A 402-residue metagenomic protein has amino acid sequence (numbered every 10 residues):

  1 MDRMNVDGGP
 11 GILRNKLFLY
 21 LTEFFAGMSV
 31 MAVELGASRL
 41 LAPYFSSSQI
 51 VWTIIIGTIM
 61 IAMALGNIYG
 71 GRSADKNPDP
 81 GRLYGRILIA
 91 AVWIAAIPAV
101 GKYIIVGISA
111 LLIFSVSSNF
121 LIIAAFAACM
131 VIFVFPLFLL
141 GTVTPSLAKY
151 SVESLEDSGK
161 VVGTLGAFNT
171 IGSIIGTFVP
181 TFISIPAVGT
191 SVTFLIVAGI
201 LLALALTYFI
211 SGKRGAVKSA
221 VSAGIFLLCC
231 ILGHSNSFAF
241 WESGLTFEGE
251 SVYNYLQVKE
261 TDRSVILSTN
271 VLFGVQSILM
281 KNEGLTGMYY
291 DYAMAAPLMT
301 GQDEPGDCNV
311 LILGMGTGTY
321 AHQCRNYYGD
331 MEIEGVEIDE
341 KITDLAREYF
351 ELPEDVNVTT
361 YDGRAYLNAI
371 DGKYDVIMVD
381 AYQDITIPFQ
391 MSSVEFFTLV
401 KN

Functional and structural regions predicted by a protein language model:
D2-E248, E260-R263, V271-Q276, L298-C308 (+10 more regions): Alpha-helical transmembrane segments of multi-pass membrane proteins
L35, G141, V252, G287-Y290: Electropositive phosphate-/nucleotide-binding environments in soluble metabolic enzymes
I59, M280-G284, L311: Charge-dense, low-complexity intrinsically disordered segments
Y255-Q257: Short, surface-exposed charged micro-motifs
Q276-G301: Class I SAM-dependent methyltransferase Rossmann-like catalytic core, especially the SAM/SAH-binding loop
E283-M288, E337, Q390-M391: Soluble non-cytosolic domains of exported or imported proteins
